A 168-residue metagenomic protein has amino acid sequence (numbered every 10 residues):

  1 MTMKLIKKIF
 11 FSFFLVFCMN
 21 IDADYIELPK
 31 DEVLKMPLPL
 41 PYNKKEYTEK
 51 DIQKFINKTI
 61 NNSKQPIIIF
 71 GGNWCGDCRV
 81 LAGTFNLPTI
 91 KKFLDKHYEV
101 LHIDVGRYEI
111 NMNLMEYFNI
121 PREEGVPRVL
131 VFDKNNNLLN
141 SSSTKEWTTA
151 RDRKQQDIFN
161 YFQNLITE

Functional and structural regions predicted by a protein language model:
I6-F17: Sec-dependent N-terminal signal peptides
M19-A23: Sec/Tat signal peptide C-region and signal peptidase I cleavage site
D24-N62: N-terminal leader/targeting and pre-domain segments
N61-C75: Short active-site neighborhood of thiol/selenol oxidoreductases, capturing the structured segment around
F70, K91-M112: Thiol-based oxidoreductase modules, predominantly thioredoxin-like and allied folds used for disulfide exchange
N73-D77, T84, V105-I110, N136-L138 (+1 more regions): Solvent-exposed loop/turn segments at secondary-structure junctions within structured extracellular/periplasmic domains
R79-F93: Typically the conserved alpha-helix immediately C-terminal to a functionally engaged Cys/Sec in thioredoxin-like
E124-E168: Non-catalytic, surface beta->alpha helical segment in thiol-disulfide oxidoreductase systems
